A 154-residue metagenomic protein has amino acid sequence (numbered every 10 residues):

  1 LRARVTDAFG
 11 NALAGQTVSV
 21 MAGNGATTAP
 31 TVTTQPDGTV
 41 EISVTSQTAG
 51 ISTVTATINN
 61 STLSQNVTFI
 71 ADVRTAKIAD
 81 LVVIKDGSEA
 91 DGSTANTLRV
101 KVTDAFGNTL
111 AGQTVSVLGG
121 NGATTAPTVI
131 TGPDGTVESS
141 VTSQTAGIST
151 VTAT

Functional and structural regions predicted by a protein language model:
L1-T154: The feature marks long extracellular or luminal low-complexity segments
